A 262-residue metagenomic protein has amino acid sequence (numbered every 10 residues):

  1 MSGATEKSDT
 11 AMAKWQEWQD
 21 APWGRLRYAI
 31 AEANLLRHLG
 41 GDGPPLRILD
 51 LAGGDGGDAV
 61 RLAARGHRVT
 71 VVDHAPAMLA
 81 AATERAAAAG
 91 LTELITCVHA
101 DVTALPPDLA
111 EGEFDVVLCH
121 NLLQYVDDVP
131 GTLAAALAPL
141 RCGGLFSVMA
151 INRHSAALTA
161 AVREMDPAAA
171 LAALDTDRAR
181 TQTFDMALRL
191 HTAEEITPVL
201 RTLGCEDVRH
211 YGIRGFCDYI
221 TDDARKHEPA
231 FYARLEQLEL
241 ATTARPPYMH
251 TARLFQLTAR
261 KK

Functional and structural regions predicted by a protein language model:
M1-G43, G57, R61, A81 (+2 more regions): Conserved class I S-adenosyl-L-methionine
L49, G56-A104: Class I SAM-dependent methyltransferase SAM/SAH-binding core
P107-V116: A short acidic, Gly/Pro-enriched loop at the edge of an enzyme's catalytic core that lines a small-molecule cofactor
V116-D128: A short SAM/SAH-binding and catalytic strip from SAM-dependent methyltransferases
P130-L145: A short glycine-rich, Lys/Arg-flanked "PGG" loop and its adjoining helix->strand segment in the class I
L145-L174: Conserved class I S-adenosyl-L-methionine
A187-G204, H210: Short alpha-helix
R209-K262: Conserved Class I S-adenosyl-L-methionine
